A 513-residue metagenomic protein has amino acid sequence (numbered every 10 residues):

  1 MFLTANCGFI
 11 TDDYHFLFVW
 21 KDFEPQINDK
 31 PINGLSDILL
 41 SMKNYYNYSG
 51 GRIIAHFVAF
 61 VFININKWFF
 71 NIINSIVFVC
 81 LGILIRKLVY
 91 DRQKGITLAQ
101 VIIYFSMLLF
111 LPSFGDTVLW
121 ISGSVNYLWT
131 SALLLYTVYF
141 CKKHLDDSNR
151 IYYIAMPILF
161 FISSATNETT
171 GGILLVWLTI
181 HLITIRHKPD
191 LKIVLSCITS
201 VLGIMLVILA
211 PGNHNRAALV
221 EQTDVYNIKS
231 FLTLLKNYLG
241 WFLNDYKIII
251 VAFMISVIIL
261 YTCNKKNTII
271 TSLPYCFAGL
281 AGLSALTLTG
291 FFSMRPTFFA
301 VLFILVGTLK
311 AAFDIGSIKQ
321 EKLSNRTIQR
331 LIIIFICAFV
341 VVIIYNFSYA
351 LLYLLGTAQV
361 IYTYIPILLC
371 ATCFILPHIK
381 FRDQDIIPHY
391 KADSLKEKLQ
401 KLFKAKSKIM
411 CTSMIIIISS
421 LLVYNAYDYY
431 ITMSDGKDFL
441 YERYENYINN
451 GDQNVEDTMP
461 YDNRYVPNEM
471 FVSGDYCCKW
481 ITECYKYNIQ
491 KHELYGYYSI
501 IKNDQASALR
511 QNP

Functional and structural regions predicted by a protein language model:
M1, A99-Y104, M156-I158, S196-G203 (+1 more regions): Alpha-helical transmembrane segments
M1-N47, I63-I83, V89-L98, K192 (+3 more regions): Intrinsically disordered, polar/acidic, low-complexity terminal segments
T4, I85-R92, F110-L111, F140-D146 (+4 more regions): Structural signal for the C-terminal ends of transmembrane alpha-helices and the immediately following loop
T4-I72, I121, S164-V301, C337-L376: Transmembrane catalytic cores of multi-pass membrane glycosyltransferases and polysaccharide-assembly enzymes
V101-Y136: Aromatic- and kink-enriched transmembrane "portal" helix at the membrane-lumen/periplasm boundary that abuts
N126-D146, F303-G307: Specific aromatic-rich, kink-prone transmembrane helix
K143-I162, D190-L195, T327-I328: Short hydrophobic alpha-helices at membrane interfaces in multi-pass membrane enzymes
I315-A350, V360, Y364-L422: Signature aromatic-anchored transmembrane alpha helix within multi-pass, membrane-resident enzymes that catalyze glycan
